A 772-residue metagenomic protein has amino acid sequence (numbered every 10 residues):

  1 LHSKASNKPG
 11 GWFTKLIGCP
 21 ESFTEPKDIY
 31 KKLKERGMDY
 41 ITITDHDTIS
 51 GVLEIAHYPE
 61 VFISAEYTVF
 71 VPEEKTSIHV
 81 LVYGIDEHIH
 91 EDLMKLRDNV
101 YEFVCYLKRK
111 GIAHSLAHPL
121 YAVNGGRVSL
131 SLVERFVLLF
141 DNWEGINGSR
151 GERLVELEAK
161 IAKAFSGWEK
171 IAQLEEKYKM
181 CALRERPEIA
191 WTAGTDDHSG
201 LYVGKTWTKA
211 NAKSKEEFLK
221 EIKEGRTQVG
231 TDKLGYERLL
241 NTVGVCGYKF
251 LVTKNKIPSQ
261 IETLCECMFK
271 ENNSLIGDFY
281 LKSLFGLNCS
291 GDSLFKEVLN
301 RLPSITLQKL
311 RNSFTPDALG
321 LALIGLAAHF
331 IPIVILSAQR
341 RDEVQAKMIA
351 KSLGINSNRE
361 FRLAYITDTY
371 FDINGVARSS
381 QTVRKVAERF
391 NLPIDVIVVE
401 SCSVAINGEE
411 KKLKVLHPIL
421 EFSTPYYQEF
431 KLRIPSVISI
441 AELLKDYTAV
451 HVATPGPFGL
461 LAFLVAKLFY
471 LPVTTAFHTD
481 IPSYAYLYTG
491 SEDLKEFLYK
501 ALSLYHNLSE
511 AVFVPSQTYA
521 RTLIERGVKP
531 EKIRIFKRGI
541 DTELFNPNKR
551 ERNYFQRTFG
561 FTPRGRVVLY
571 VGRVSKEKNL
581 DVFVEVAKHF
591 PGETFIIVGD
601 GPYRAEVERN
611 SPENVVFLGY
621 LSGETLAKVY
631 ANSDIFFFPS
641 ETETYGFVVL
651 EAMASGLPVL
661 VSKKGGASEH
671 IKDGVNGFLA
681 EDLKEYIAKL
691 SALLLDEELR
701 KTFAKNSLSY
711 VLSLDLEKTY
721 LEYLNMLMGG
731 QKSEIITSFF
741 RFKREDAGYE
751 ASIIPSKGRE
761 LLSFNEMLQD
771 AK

Functional and structural regions predicted by a protein language model:
L1-P20, E87-T208: Domain-core and long-helix interface of multi-subunit machines
L1-S77, L201: An N-terminally biased module of ancient metal coordination in phosphate/nucleic-acid-related enzymes
L444, L621, K628-S633: Short alpha-helical donor nucleotide-sugar binding micro-motif in glycosyltransferases
T518, G539: Carbohydrate-associated surface elements
A605-T625: Nucleotide-activated donor-binding/catalytic signature segment of Leloir-type glycosyltransferases, i.e., the conserved
E641: Aromatic "clamp/platform" in nucleotide-sugar-dependent glycosyltransferases that forms part of the donor/acceptor
P658-V661: Short hydrophobic beta-strand element within catalytic cores of glycosyltransferases and related nucleotide-activated
D673-G674, F678-K684, A692-E698: Conserved acidic donor-binding segment of nucleotide-sugar-dependent glycosyltransferases
